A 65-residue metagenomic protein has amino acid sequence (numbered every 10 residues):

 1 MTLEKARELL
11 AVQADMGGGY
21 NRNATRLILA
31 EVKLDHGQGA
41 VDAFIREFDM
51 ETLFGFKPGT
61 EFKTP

Functional and structural regions predicted by a protein language model:
M1-A30, F62: N-terminal acidic leader/helix
A24-F62: Short, charge-rich amphipathic interface segments used for partner binding and complex assembly
